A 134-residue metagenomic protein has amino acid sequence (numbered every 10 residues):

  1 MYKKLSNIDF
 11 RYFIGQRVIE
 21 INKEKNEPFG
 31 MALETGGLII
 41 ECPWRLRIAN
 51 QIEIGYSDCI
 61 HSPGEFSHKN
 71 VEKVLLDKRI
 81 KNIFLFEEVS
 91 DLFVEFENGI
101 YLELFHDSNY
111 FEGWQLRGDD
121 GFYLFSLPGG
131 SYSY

Functional and structural regions predicted by a protein language model:
M1-Y134: Surface-exposed, interaction-prone regions used to assemble/regulate multi-protein complexes
